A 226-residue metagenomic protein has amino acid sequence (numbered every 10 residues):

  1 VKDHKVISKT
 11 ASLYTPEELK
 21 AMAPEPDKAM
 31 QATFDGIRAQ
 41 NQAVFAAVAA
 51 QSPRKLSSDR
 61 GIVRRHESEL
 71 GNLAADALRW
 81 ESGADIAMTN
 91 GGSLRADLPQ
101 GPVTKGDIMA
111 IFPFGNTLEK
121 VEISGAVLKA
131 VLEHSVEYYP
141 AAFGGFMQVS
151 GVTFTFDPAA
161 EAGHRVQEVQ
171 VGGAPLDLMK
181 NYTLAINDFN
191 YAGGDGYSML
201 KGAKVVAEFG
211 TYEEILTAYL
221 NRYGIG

Functional and structural regions predicted by a protein language model:
V1, A46-A49: Active-site and channel-lining beta-strand-loop segments that bind or position nucleotide-derived/phosphorylated
V1-A39, R79: Functional cores that coordinate and move charged inorganic groups
K5-V6, Y14-K20, S68, N72-G226: Feature captures C-terminal
A11, R54-K55, S93: Generic detector of short, aliphatic-rich beta-strand segments that form the cores of beta-sheets in diverse domain
A39-A46: Acidic, glycine-rich low-complexity/disordered segments
V48-E67: Glycine-rich phosphate/diphosphate-binding loops and the adjacent beta-loop-alpha structural elements that coordinate
